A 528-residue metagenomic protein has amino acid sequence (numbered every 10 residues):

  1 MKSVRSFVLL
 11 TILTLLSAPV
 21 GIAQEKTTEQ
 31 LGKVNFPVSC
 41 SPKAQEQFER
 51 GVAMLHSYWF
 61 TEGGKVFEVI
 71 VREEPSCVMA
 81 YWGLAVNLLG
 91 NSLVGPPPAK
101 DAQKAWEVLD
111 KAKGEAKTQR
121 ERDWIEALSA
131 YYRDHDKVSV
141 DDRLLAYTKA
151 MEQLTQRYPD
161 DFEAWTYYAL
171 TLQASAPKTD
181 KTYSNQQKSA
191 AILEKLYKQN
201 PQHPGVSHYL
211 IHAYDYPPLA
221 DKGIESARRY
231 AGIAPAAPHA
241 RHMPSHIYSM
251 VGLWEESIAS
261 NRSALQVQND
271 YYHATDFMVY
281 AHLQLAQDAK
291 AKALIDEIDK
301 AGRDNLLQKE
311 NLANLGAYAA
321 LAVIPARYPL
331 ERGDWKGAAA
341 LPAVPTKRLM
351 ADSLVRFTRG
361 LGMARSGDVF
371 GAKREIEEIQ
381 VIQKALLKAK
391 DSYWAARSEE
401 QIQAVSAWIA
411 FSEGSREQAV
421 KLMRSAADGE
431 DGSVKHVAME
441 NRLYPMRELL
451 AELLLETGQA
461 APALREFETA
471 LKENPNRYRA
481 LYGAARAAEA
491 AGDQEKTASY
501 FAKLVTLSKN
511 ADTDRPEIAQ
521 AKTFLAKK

Functional and structural regions predicted by a protein language model:
P42-R50, S76-N91, A116-D136, D160-K178 (+7 more regions): Amphipathic alpha-helical repeat scaffolds of TPR domains
F48, W82-G83, T166, H208-Y209 (+9 more regions): Alpha-solenoid helical repeat scaffolds
V52, Y58-W59, A85, L89-P96 (+11 more regions): Short coil/turn linking the two alpha-helices of tandem helical-hairpin repeats
M54, L88, A130, L172 (+8 more regions): Residue at a conserved register position within TPR or TPR-like alpha-solenoid repeats
R72-E73, T155-R157, Y197-Q199, R229-A236 (+7 more regions): Solenoid-like repeat scaffolds
V78, A85, L89, P97-G114 (+6 more regions): TPR/TPR-like (Sel1-like) alpha-helical repeat modules
